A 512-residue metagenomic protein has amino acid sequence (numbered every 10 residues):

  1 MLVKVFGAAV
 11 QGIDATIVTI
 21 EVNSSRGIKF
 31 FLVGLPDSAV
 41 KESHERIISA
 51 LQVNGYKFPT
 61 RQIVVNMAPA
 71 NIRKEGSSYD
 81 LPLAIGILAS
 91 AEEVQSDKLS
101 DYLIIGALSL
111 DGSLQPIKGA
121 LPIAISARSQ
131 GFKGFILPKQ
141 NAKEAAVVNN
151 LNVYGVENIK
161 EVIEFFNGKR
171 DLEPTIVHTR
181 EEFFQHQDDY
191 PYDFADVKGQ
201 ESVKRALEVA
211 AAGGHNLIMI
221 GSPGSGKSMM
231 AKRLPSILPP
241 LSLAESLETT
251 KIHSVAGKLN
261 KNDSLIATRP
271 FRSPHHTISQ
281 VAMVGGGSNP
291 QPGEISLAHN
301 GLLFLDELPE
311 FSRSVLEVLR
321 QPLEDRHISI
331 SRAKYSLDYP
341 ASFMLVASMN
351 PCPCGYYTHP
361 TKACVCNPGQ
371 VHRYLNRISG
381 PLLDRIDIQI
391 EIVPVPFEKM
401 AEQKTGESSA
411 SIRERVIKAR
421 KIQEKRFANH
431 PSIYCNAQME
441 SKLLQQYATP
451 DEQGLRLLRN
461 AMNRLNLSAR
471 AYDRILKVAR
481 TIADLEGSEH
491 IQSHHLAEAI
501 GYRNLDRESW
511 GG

Functional and structural regions predicted by a protein language model:
M1-I218, S225, S331, A471-Y472 (+1 more regions): Peripheral, non-AAA+ core regions of ATP-driven protein-machinery
R26, F58-R61, K98-L99, G131 (+9 more regions): Short loop/turn elements that form and flank the Walker-type P-loop nucleotide-binding site in RecA-like NTPase cores
A39-H44, P59, N66-G76, N289-P290 (+1 more regions): Basic, amphipathic alpha-helical bundle interface domains used for macromolecular binding and assembly
E208, L265, P270, Q280-L303 (+1 more regions): Conserved alpha-helical scaffold flanking the Walker A/P-loop in AAA+ ATPase domains
M219-N260: Walker A/P-loop
G221, G285, E307: The Walker A (P-loop) glycine that initiates the GxxxxGKT/S ATP-binding motif of P-loop NTPases
E245-S279, G286-G287, Y434-K442, A469 (+1 more regions): Conserved inter-motif catalytic segment of the P-loop NTP-binding fold
N300, D306-E307, V318: Walker B catalytic acidic pair
